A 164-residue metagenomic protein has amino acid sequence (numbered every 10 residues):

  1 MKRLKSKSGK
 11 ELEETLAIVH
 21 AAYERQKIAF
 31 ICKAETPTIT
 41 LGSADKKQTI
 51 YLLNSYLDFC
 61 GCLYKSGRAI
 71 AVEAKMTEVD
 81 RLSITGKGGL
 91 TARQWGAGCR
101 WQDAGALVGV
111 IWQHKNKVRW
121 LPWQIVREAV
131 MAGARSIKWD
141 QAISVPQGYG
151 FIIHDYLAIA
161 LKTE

Functional and structural regions predicted by a protein language model:
M1-Y51, E164: Acidic-basic catalytic patches of nuclease active cores, encompassing PD-(D/E)XK and other metal-cofactor nuclease
L16, S55, R93-W101: Amphipathic alpha-helical interface surfaces
I50-D58, C62, C99: Basic/aromatic recognition patch in beta-strand/loop cores that engages polyanionic ligands
F59-G61, G67-D80: Conserved catalytic cores of phosphodiester-cleaving nucleases, focusing on short active-site segments
T77-A97: Mg2+/Mn2+-dependent nuclease catalytic core
C99-E128: Nucleic-acid nuclease catalytic cores
L121-S144: Short, electropositive alpha-helical surface patch
D140-E164: Charged phosphate-binding loop/patch that engages nucleotide di/tri-phosphates or the phosphate backbone of nucleic
